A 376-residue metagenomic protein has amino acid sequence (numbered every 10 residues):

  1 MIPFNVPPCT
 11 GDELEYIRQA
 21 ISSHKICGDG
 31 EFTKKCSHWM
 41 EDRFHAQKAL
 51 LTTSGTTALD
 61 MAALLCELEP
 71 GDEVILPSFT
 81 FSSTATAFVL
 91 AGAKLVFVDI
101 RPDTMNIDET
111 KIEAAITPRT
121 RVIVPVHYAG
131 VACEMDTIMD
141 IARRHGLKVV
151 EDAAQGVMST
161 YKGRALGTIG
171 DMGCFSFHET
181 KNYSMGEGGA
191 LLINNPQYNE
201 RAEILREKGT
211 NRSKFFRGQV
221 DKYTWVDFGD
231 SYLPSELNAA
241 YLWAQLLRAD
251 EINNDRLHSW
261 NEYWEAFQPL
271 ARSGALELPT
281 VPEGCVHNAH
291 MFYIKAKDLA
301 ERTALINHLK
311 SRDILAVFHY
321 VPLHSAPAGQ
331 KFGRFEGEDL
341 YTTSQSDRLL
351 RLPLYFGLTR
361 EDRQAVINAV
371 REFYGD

Functional and structural regions predicted by a protein language model:
M1-I26, T224-V226, P353: N-terminal "arm"/small-domain region of PLP-dependent enzymes with the aminotransferase-like
I26-E73, A87-A91, F97-D99, R164: Phosphate-binding glycine-rich loop
T33-H38, R43-A49, T110, A114 (+5 more regions): PLP-dependent aminotransferase class I/II
L50, I75, V96, V149-V150 (+3 more regions): Structural detector of well-ordered beta-strand residues that form the stable sheet scaffold of enzyme domains
L51, L76, F97, L191 (+1 more regions): Conserved SAM-binding loop
L64-A153, T160: PLP-dependent aminotransferase-like
E151-M185, K214-F216, D221-V226: Conserved active-site segment immediately N-terminal to the catalytic lysine that forms the internal aldimine
F175-S176, G189-N194, W243: Short beta-strand-to-turn element immediately C-terminal to the catalytic PLP-Schiff-base lysine in fold type I
